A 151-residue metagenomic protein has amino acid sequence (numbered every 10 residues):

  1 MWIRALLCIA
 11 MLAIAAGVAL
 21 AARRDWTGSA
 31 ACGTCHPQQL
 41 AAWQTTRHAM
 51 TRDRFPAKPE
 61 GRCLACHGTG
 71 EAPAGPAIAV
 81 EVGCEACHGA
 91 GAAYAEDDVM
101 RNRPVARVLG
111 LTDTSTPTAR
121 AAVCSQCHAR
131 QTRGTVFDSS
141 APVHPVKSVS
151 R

Functional and structural regions predicted by a protein language model:
I3, V18-R151: Short sequence/structural segments immediately N-terminal
A5-A15: Bacterial N-terminal signal peptides
